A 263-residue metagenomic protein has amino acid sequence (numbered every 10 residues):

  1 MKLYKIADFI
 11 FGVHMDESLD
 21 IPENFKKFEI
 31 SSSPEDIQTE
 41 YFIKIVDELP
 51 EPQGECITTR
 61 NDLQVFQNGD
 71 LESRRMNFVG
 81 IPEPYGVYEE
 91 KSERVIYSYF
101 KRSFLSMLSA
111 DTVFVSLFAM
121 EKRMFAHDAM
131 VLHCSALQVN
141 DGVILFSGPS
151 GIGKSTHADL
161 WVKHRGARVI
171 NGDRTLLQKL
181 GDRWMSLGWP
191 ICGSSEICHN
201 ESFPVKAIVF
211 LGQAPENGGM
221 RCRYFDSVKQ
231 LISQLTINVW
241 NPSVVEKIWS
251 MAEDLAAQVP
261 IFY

Functional and structural regions predicted by a protein language model:
M1-S150, L160-R168, T175-Y263: A noncatalytic interaction/capping subdomain that flanks phosphate/NTP-handling catalytic cores
K154: Conserved lysine of the Walker
H157: Hydrophobic positions on the alpha1 helix immediately C-terminal to the Walker A/P-loop
